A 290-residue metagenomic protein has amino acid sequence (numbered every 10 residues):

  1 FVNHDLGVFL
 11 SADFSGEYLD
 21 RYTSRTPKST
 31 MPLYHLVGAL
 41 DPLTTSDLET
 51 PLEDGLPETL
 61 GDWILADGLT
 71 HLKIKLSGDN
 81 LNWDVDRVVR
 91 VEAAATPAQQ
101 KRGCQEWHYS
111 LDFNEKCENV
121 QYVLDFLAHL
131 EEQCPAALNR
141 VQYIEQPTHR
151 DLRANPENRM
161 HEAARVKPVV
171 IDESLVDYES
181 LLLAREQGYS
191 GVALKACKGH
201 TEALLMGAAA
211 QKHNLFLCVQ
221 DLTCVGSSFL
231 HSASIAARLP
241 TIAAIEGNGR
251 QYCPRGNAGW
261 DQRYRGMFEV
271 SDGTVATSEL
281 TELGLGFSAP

Functional and structural regions predicted by a protein language model:
F1-S110, N114-K116, V120-E132, G286-P290: N-terminal capping/lid subdomain adjacent to the active-site entrance of alpha/beta enzymes
D5, L10, D41, L152 (+5 more regions): Solvent-exposed, flexible loop/coil residues
D5-F9, V85-V89, P97, N155 (+6 more regions): Short alpha-helical interface elements
P32-H35, Y143, E246: Generic structural signal for residues positioned in beta-strands
G38, L215, A237: Residue-level marker of positions within ordered structural domains that often coincide with functionally constrained
E49, D125-F126, E186, G207-A208 (+2 more regions): Short, surface-exposed amphipathic charged segments that create phosphate/polyanion-binding patches used for binding
I74-T223, S227-F229: Catalytic core of soluble alpha/beta enzymes
L222-P290: Flexible C-terminal active-site loop/helix
